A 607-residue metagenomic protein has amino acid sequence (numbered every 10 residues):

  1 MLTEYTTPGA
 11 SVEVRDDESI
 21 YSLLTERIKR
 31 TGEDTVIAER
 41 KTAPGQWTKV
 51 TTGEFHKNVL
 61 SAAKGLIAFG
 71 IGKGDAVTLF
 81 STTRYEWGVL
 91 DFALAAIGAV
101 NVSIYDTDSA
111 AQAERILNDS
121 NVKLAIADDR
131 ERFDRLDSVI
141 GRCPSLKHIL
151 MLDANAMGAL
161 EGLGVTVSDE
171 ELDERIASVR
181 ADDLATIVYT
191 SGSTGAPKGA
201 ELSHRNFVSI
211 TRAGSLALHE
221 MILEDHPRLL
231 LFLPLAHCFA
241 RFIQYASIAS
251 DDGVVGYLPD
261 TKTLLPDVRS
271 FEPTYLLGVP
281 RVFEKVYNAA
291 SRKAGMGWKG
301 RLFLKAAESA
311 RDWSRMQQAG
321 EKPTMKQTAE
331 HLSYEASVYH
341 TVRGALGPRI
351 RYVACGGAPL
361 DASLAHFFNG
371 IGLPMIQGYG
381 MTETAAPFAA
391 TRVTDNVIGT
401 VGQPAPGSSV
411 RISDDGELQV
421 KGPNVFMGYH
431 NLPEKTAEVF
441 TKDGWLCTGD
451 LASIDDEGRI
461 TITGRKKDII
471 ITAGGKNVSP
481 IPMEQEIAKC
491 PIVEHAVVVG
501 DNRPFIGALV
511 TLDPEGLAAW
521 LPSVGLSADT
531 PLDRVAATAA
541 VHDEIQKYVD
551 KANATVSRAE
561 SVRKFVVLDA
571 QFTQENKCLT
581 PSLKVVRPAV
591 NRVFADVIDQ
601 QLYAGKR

Functional and structural regions predicted by a protein language model:
G32-T35, M151, V165-Y189, A196 (+1 more regions): Conserved pre-ATP/AMP-binding loop-to-beta segment of ANL
I37-F92, S109-E114, E161-G164, H204-R205: Conserved AMP-binding/adenylate-forming core of the ANL superfamily
P44, E131-A181, A290-T341: ANL superfamily adenylate-forming
K49-G53, A185-T211: Conserved AMP-binding A3 loop
F69, A96-G162, E544: Structural core segment of the AMP-binding/adenylate-forming
D75, D108-S138, I210-L230, T261-Y275 (+2 more regions): Conserved ATP-dependent adenylate/AMP-binding module captured primarily in the ANL superfamily
V208-R228, L235-Y339, R349: Conserved AMP-binding/adenylation subdomain of ANL enzymes
P404-T472: Conserved ATP-binding/catalytic segment of the ANL
